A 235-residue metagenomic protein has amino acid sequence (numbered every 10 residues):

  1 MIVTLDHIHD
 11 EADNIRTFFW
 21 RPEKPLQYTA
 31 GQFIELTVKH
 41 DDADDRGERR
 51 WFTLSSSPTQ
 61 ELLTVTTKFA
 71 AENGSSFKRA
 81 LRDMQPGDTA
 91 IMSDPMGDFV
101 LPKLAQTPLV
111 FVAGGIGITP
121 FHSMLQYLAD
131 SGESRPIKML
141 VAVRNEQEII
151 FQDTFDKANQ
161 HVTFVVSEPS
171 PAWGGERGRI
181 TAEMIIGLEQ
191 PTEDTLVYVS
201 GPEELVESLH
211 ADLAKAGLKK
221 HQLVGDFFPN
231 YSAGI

Functional and structural regions predicted by a protein language model:
I2-P86, V143-N145, V166-P169: Ferredoxin-reductase
E61, N73-I235: FNR/FR-type flavoprotein reductase catalytic core
